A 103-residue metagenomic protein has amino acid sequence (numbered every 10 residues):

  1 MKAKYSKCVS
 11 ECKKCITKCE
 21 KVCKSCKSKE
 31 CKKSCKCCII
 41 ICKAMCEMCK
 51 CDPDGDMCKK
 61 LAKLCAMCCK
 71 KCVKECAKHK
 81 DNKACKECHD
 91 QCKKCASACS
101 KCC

Functional and structural regions predicted by a protein language model:
M1-C103: Amphipathic alpha-helical hairpins
